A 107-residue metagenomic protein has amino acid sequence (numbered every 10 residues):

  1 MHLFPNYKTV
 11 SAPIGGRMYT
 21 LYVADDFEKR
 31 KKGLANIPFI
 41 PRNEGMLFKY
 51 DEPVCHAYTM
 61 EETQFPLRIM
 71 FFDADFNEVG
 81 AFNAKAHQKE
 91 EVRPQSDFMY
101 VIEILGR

Functional and structural regions predicted by a protein language model:
H2-R107: Compact, glycine-rich, soluble single-domain proteins
